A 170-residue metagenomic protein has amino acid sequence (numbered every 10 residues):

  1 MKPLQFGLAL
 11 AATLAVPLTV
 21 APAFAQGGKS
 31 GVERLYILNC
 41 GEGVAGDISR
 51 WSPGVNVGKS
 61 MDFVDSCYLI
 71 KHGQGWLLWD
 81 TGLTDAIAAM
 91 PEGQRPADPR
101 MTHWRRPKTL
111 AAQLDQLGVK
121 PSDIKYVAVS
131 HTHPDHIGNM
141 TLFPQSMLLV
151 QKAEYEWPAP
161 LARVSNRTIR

Functional and structural regions predicted by a protein language model:
M1-Q5: Positively charged n-region of N-terminal signal peptides that target proteins for export
G7-T19: Bacterial N-terminal signal peptides
P17-P22, R50-W51, S60, V129-T132: Short amphipathic alpha-helical surface micro-motifs
A23-G27: Boundary at the C-terminal end of the N-terminal hydrophobic targeting segment
S30, C40-A112: Conserved beta-strand hairpin/beta-sheet module of binuclear metal-dependent hydrolase folds, prominently
V32-R34: Extreme N-terminal starter segment of soluble prokaryotic enzymes
Y36-N39, V150: Structural signal for conserved beta-strand scaffold positions within catalytic alpha/beta enzyme cores
W76, L83-R170: Active-site HxH/HxHxD metal-binding segment of metal-dependent hydrolases
